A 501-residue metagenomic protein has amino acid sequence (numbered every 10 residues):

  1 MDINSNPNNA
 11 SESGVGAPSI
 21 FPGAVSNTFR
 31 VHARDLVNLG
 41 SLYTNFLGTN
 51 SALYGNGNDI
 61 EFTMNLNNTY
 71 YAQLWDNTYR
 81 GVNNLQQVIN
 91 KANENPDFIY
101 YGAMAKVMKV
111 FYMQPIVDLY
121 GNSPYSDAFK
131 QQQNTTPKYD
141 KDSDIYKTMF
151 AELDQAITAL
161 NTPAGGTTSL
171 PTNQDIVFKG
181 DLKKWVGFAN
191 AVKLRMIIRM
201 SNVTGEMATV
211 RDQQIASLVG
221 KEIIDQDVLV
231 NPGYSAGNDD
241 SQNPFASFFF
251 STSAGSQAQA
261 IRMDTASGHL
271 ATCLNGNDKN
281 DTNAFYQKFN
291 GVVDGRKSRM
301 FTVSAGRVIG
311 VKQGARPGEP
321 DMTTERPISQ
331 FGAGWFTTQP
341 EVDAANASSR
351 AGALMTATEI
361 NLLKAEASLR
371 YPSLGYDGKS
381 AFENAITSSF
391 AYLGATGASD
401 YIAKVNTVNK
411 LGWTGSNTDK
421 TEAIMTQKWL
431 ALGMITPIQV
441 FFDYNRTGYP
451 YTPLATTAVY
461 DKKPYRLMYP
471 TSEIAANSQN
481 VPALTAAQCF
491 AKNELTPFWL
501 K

Functional and structural regions predicted by a protein language model:
M1-G48, D76, E94-N95, T456-K501: Membrane-proximal, proline-rich intrinsically disordered regions
N8, A128-K130, T302, Y449 (+1 more regions): Short capping/connector residues at structural and topological boundaries
V15-P18, N50-M108, Y112-A395, T414-T421: Structured, solvent-exposed acidic/aromatic patches
S26-A33, G48, N90, T158-N161 (+4 more regions): Generic surface-pattern signal
D35, L42-Y43, A103, A128 (+4 more regions): Residue-level signal for alpha-helical context at structural boundaries
T387-K501: C-terminal functional modules
